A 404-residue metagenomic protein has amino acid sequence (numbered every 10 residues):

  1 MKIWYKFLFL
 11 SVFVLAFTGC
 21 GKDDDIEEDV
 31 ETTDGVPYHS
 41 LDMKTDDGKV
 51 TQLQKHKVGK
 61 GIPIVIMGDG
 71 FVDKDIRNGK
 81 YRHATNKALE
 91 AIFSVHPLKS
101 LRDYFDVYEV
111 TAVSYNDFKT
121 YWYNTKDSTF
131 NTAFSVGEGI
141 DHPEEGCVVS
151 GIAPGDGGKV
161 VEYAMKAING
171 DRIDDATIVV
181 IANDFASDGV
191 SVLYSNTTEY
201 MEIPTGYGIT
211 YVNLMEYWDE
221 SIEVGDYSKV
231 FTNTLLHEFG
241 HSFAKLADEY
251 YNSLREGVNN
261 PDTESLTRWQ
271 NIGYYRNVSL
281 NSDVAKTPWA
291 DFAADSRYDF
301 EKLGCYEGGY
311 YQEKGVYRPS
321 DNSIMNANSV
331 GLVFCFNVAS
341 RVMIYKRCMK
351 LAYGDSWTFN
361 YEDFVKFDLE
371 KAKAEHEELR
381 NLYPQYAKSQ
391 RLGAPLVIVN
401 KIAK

Functional and structural regions predicted by a protein language model:
M1-T18: Sec-dependent bacterial lipoprotein signal peptides
F17-L41: Bacterial Sec-dependent N-terminal signal peptides
E31-G35, R77, F105: Post-signal peptide N-terminal segment of secreted/secretory-pathway proteins
D42-K60, M67-F71, E90-L254: Active-site-proximal segment of zinc-dependent metalloprotease catalytic domains
V72-N78, D117-K119, D188-V190, L332-A339: Short, solvent-exposed loop/turn elements at domain surfaces
D75-K87, D226-V230, T234, V338: Soluble non-cytosolic domains of exported or imported proteins
A84-I92, F239, I324, M343 (+1 more regions): Amphipathic alpha-helical segments that form well-ordered structural scaffolds and often line/cohere around active
E249-K404: Replace "(M1/M4/M9/M12/WLM)" with "(e.g., M1/M4/M8/M9/M12/M26/WLM)" and add "not limited to" to clarify scope
